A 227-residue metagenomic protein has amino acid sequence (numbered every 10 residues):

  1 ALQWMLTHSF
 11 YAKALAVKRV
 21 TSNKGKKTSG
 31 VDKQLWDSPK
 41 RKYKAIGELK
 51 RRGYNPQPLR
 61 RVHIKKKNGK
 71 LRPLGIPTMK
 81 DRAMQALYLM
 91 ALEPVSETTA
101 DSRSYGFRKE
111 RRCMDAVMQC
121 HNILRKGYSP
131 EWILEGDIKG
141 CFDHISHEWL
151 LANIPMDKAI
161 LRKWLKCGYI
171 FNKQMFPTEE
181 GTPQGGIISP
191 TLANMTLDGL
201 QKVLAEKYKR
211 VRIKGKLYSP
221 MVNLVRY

Functional and structural regions predicted by a protein language model:
A1-Y43: Non-catalytic, polymerase-adjacent accessory regions of viral genome-replication enzymes
V20, G47-K70, A83-L92, M118 (+3 more regions): Reverse-transcriptase-like RNA-dependent polymerase core
S22-S29, K67, S96-A100, P130-I133 (+1 more regions): Short acidic (Asp/Glu) and glycine-rich catalytic loops that position anionic groups and cofactors
V31-P58, P73: Glycine-rich, N-terminal phosphate-binding loop and its surrounding beta-alpha-beta segment
D32-P39, R60-N68, S102-C113, I138-G140 (+1 more regions): Short, glycine/charge-rich beta-strand/loop segments that flank catalytic centers and engage negatively charged groups
G75, M79-L89, E97-A100, S104 (+3 more regions): Duplex nucleic acid-engaging cores and interfaces of nucleic-acid transaction enzymes
A91, V95-S96, L204: Hydrophobic recognition helices of helix-based DNA-binding modules
S102-R103, R108, D115-Y227: Conserved polymerase palm-domain catalytic core
